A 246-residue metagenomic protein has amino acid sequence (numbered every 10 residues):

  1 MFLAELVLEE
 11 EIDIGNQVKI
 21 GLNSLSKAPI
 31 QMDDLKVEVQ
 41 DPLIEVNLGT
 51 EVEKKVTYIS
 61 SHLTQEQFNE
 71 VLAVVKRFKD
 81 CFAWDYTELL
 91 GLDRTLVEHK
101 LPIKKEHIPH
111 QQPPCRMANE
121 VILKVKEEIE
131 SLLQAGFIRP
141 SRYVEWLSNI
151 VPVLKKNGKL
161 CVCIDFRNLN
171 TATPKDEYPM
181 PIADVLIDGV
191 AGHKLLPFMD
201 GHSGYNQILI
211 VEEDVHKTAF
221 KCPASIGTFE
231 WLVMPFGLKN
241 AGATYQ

Functional and structural regions predicted by a protein language model:
M1-T50, D200: Acidic, serine/threonine- and proline/glycine-rich intrinsically disordered low-complexity regions
V39, L43, N47-Q246: Retroelement reverse transcriptase polymerase core
